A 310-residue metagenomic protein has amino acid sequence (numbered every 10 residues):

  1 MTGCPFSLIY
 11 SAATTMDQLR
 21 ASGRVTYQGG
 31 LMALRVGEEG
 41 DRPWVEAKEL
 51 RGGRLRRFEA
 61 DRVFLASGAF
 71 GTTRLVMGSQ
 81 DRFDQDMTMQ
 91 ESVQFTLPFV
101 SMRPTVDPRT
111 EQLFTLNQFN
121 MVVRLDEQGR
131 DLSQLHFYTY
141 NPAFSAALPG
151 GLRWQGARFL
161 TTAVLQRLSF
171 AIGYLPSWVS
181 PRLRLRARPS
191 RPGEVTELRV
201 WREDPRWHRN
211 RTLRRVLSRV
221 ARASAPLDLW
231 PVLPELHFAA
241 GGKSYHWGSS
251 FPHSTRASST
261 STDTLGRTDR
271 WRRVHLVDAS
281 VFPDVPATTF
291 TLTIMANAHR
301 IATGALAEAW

Functional and structural regions predicted by a protein language model:
M1-D61: Helical element adjacent to the flavin cofactor pocket in flavoenzyme catalytic cores
G3-S7, D84-M87, P286-T289: Alpha-helix capping and helix-loop boundary segments enriched in small/acidic/polar residues
Q28, L34-G37, T212-D284, T291: A glycine-rich dinucleotide-binding beta-alpha-beta segment and adjacent secondary-structure elements that constitute
A47, R54, D61-S177: Mid-to-C-terminal "cap/lid" subdomains and adjacent gly/pro-rich loops that border and regulate access to redox
Q80, L217-R222, A298-W310: Internal hydrophobic alpha-helix adjacent to the cofactor/substrate pocket in enzyme cavities
D86-T96, T105, A239-H246, G304-W310: Active-site-proximal substrate-binding core of FAD-dependent oxidoreductases
P149-S224, W230: C-terminal catalytic lobe of FAD-dependent flavoproteins
D284-A305: A conserved FAD-binding loop/helix module that cradles the flavin
